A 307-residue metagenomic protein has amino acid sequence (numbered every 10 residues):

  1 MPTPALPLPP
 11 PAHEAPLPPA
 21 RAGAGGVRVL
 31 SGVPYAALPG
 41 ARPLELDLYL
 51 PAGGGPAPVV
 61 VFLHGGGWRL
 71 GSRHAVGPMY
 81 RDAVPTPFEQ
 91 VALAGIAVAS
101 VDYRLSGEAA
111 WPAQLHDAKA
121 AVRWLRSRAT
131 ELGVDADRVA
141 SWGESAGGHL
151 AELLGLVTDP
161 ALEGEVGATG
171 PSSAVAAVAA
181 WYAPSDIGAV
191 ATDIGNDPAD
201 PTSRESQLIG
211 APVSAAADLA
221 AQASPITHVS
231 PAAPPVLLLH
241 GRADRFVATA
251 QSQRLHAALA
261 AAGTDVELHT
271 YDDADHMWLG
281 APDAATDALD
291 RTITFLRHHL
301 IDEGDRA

Functional and structural regions predicted by a protein language model:
P4-G55: N-terminal cap/lid segment of alpha/beta-hydrolase-fold proteins
P19-A22, L38, A189-H228, P234: Mobile cap/lid helix-loop segments that gate and shape the active-site cleft of serine hydrolases
Y35, P78-A83, P87, A94-A136 (+1 more regions): Catalytic nucleophile-loop/oxyanion-hole region of alpha/beta-hydrolase and closely related hydrolase-like folds
P56-G67: Short beta-strand element of the alpha/beta-hydrolase
A120-D193: Primarily recognizes the serine-hydrolase "nucleophile elbow" in alpha/beta-hydrolase and SGNH/GDSL folds
A232, L238-H240, D244: Short beta-strand/loop motif that positions the catalytic acidic residue of the alpha/beta-hydrolase fold
R245-R254: Conserved alpha/beta-hydrolase "acid-adjacent" motif
A284-A307: Catalytic active-site module of serine/aspartate enzymes centered on a nucleophile-bearing elbow/loop
